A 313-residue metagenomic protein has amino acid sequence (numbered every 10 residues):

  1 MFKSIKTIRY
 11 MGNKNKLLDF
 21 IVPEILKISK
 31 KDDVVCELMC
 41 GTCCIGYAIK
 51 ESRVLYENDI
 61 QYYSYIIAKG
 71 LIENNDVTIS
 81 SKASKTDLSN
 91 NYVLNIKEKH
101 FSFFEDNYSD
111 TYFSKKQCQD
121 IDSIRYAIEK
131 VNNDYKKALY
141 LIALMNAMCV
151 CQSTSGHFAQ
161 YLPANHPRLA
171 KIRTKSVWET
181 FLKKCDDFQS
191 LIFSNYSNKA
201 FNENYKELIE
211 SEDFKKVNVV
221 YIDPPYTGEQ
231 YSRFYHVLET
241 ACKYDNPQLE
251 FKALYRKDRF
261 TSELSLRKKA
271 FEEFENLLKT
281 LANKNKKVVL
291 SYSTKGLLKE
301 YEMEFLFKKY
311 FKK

Functional and structural regions predicted by a protein language model:
M1-V34, C44-S52: S-adenosyl-L-methionine
F2-K6, L17-L18, P23, D106-F234 (+1 more regions): SAM-dependent nucleic-acid methyltransferase catalytic core
N13, M39-C43, P225: Conserved glycine-rich SAM-binding loop
D33, V217-N218, K286: Conserved acidic residues
D33-H100, D106-S109, S123-E129, A138 (+1 more regions): SAM cofactor-binding core of SAM-dependent methyltransferases, primarily the Rossmann-like beta-alpha-beta module
G46-I49, I66-G70, S211-K215, Q230-V237 (+1 more regions): A short acidic (Asp/Glu
T240-T280: Glycine-rich S-adenosyl-L-methionine
L264-F311: Conserved Class I SAM-dependent methyltransferase catalytic core
